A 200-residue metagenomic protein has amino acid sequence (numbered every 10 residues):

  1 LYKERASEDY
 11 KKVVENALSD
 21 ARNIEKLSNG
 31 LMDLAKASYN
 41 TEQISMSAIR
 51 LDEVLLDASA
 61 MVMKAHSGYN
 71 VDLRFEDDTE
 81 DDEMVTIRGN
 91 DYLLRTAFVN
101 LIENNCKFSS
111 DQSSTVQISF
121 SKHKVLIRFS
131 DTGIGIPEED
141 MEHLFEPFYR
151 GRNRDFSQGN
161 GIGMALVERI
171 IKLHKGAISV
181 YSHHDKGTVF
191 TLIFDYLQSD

Functional and structural regions predicted by a protein language model:
S19-I24: Short alpha-helical segment of the dimerization/phosphotransfer core of two-component systems
Y39-I44, D82-G89: Conserved micro-motifs of the catalytic ATP-binding
S45-M63: A conserved beta-strand-to-alpha-helix junction within the catalytic ATP-binding
N105-C106: Short helix-loop "hinge" at the ATP-lid/N-box region of the Bergerat-fold HATPase_c
D131: Acidic ATP/Mg2+-coordinating residue in the GHKL
I136-F148: Short conserved segment of the HATPase_c
G176-A177: Conserved glycine-rich
